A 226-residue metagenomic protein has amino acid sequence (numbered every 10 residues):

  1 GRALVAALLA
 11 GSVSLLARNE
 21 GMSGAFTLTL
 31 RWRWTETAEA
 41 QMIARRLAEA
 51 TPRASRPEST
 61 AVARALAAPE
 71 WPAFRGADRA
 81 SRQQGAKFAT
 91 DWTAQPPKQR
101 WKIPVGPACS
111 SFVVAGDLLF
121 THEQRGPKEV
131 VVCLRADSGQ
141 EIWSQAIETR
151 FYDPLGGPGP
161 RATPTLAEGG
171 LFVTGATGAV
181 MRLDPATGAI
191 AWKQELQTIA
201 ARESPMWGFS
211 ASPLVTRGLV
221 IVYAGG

Functional and structural regions predicted by a protein language model:
G1-G226: Noncatalytic, solvent-exposed loop/strand surfaces of beta-propeller-type extracellular/periplasmic domains
